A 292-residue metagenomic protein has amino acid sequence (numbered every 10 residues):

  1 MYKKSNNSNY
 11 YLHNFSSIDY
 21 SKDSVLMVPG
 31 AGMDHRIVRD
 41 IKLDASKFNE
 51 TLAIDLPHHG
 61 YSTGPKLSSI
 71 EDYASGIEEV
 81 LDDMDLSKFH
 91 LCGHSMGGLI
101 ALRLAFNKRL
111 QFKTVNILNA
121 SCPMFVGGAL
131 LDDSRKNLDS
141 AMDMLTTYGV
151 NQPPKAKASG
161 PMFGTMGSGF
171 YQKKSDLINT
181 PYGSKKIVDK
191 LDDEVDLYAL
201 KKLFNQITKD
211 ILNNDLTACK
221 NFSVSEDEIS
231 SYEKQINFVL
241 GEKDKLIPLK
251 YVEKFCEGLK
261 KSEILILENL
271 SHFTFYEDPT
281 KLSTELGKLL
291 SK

Functional and structural regions predicted by a protein language model:
N7-T63: Conserved HGGG/HGGXW glycine-rich cap/lid loop of the alpha/beta-hydrolase fold
P29-A31, F89, G93-S95, G241: Conserved alpha/beta-hydrolase "nucleophile elbow" surrounding the catalytic nucleophile
D72-F89: Conserved acidic catalytic loop of the alpha/beta-hydrolase fold
S87-V126: Conserved hydrolase catalytic core segment
D132-S231: Conserved alpha/beta-hydrolase catalytic His-Asp/Glu region
Y232, F238-L240, D244: Short beta-strand/loop motif that positions the catalytic acidic residue of the alpha/beta-hydrolase fold
K245-Y251: Conserved alpha/beta-hydrolase "acid-adjacent" motif
L246, L270-S283: Catalytic histidine-centered segment of alpha/beta-hydrolase-like enzymes
